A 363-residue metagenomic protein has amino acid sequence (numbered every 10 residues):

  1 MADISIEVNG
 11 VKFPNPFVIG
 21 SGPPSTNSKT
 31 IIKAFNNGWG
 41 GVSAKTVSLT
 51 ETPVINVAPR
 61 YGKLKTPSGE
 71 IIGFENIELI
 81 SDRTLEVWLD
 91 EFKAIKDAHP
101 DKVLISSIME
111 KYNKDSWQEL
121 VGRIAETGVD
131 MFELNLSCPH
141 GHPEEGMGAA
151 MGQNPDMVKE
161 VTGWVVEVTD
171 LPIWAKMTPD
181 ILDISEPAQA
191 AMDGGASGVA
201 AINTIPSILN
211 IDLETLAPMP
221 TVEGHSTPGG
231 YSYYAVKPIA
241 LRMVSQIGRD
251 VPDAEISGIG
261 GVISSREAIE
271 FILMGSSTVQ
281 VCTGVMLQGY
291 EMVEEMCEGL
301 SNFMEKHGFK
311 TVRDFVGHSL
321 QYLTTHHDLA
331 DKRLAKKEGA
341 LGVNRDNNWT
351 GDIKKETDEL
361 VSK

Functional and structural regions predicted by a protein language model:
M1-I105, M109-Y112, Q118-E119, M296 (+1 more regions): N-terminal capping/small domains of soluble enzymes
I32-N37, G41, D97-A98, K111-S257 (+2 more regions): Alpha/beta enzyme core
K45-V47, L136, N203, T283-G284: Short secondary-structure boundary segments
E51-E70, N210-P228, I272, M286-F309: C-terminal helical cap(s) of enzyme catalytic domains, especially alpha/beta-barrels
G258-G261, Q280-C282, Q288: Helical hairpin unit composed of two closely spaced alpha helices linked by a short loop
F271, V279, T311: Hydrophobic, well-ordered secondary-structure elements that form the walls of internal hydrophobic environments
D314-Y322: A glycine-rich phosphate-binding loop feature that marks nucleotide/adenosyl-phosphate handling sites
